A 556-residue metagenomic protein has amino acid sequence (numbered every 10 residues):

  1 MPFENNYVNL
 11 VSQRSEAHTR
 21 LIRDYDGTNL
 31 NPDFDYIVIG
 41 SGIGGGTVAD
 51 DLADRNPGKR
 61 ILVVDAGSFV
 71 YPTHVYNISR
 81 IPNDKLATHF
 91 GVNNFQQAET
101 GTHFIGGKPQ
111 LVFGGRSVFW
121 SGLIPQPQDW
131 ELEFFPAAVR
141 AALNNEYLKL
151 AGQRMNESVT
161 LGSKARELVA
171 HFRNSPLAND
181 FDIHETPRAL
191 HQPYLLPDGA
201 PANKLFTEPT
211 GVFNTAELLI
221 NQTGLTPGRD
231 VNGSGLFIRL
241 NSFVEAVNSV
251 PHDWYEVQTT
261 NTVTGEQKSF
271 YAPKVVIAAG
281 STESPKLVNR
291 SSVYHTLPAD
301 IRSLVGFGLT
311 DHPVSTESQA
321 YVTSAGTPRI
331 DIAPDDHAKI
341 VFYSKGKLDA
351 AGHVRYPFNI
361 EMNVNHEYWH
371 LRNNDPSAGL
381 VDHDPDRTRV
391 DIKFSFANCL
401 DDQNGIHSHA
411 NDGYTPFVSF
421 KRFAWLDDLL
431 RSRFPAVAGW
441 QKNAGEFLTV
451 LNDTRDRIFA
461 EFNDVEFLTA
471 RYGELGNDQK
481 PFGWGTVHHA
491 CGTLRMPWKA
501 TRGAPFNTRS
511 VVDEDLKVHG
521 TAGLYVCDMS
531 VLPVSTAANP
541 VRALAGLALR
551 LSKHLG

Functional and structural regions predicted by a protein language model:
M1-D35, D54-G58: Extreme N-terminal leader/targeting segments of oxidoreductases
P2-N9, W130, A137-A246, F462 (+3 more regions): Conserved redox-cofactor binding core of oxidoreductases
D33-V63: N-terminal Rossmann-like FAD-binding beta1-loop-alpha1 element of flavoenzymes
D51-L62, G67-R80, V247, Q258-D336 (+4 more regions): Glycine-rich loop(s) and the adjacent beta-strand/alpha-helix scaffold that form part
H74, I81-S163, D402-H409, Y414: Redox-cofactor-proximal catalytic regions of oxidoreductases
R239-L240, E245-N248, E446-V534, V541: A glycine-rich dinucleotide-binding beta-alpha-beta segment and adjacent secondary-structure elements that constitute
R302-G308, H312-A438, T449, V487-A490 (+3 more regions): FAD cofactor-binding and catalytic pocket of flavoenzymes
T454-R457, L547-G556: Internal hydrophobic alpha-helix adjacent to the cofactor/substrate pocket in enzyme cavities
